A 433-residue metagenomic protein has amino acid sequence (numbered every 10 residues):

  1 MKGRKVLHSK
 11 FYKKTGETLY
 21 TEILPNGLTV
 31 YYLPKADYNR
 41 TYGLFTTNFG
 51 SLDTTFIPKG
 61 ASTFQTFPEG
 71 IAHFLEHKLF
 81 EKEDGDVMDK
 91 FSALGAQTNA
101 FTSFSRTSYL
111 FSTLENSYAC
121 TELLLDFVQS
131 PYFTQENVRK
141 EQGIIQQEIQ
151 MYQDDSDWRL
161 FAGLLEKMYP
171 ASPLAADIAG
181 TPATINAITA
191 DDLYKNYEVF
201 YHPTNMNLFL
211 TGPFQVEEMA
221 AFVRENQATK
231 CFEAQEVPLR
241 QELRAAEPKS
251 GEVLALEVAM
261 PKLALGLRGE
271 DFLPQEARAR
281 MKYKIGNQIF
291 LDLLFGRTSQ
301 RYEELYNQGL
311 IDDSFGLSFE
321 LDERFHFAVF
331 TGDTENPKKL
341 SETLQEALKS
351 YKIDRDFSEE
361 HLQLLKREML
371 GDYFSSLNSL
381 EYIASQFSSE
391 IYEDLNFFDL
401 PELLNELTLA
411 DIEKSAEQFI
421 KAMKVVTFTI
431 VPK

Functional and structural regions predicted by a protein language model:
M1-D86, Y194-E304, S415, V425-K433: His/Glu-rich zincin catalytic helix
M1-G3, I23, D86-V237, A277-R278 (+3 more regions): Charge-rich, well-structured scaffold segments of protease-associated domains
